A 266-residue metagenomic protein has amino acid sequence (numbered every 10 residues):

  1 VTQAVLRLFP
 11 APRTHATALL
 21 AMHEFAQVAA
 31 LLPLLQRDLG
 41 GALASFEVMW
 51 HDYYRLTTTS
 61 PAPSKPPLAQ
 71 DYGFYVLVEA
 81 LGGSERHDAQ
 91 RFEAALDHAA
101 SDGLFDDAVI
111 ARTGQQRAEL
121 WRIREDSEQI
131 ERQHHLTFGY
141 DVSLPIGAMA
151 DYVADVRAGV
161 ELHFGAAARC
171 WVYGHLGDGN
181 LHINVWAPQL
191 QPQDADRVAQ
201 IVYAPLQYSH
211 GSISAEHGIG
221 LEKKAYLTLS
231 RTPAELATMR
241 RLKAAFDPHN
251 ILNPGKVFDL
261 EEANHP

Functional and structural regions predicted by a protein language model:
V1-P266: Noncatalytic alpha-helical scaffold of FAD-dependent oxidoreductases
